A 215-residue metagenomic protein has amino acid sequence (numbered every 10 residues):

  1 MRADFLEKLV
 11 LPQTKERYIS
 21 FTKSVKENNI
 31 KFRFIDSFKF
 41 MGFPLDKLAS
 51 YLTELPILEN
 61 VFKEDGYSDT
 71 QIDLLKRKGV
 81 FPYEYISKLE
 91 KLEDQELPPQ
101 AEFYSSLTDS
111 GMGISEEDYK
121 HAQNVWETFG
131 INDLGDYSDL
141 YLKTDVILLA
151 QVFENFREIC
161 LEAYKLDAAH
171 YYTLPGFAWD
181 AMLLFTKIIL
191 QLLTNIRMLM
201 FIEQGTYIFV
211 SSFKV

Functional and structural regions predicted by a protein language model:
M1-V215: Metal-dependent nucleotidyl/phosphoryl-transfer cores and adjacent nucleic-acid-binding surfaces
